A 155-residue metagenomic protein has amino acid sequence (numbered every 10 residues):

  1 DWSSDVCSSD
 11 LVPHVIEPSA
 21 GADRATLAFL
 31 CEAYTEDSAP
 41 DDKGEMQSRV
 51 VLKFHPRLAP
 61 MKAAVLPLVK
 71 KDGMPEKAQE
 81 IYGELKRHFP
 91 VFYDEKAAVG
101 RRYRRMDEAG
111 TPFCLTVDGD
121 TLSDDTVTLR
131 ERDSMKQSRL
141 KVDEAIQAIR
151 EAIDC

Functional and structural regions predicted by a protein language model:
S4-C155: NTP/phosphate- and nucleic-acid-binding module
